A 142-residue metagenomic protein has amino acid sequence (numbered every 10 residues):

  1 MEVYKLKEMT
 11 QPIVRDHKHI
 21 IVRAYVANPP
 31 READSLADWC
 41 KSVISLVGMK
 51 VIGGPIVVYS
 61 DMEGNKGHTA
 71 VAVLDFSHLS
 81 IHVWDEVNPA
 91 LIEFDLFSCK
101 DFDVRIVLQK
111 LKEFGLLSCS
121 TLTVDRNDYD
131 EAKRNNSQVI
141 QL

Functional and structural regions predicted by a protein language model:
M1-L142: Polybasic/polar functional segments that serve as interface/processing modules
